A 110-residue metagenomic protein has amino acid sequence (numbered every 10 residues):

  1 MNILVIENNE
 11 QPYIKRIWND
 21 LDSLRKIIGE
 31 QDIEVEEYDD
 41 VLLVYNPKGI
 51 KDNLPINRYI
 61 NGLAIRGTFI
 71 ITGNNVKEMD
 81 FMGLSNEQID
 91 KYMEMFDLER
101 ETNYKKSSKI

Functional and structural regions predicted by a protein language model:
M1-N19: N-terminal low-complexity, intrinsically disordered segments
E10-I14, I50-L54, K77-M82: Short, surface-exposed beta-strand/loop "edge" segments at domain boundaries and coil↔beta transitions
I17-L24, R58-N61: A short, sequence-level motif marking secondary-structure junctions
G29-E30: A glycine-biased structural micro-motif
E37-V41, Y45-N74: Acidic, low-complexity, intrinsically disordered interaction modules
G67-M95: Short, compact, well-ordered microdomains
F96, R100-N103: Short, flexible helical or helix-coil boundary motifs
K106-I110: Non-Sec secretion/translocation targeting segments of pathogen effectors
